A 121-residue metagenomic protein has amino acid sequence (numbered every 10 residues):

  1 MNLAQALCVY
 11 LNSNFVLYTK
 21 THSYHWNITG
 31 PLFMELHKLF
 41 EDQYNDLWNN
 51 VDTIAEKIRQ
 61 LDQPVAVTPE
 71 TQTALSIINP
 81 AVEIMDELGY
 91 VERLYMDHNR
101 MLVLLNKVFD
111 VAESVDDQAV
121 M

Functional and structural regions predicted by a protein language model:
M1-C8, N12, M34, K38-E41 (+2 more regions): Short, solvent-exposed segments of well-ordered alpha helices
M1-N2, L17-D42, P64, L104-V120: Helix-loop segments that flank and shape redox-cofactor active sites
L3, D52, E56, L75-M121: Acidic/histidine-rich alpha-helical segments that form the ligand environment of transition-metal centers
C8-F15, E41, N45-D52, E92 (+2 more regions): Generic structural signal for well-ordered, non-transmembrane alpha-helical segments in soluble/cytosolic regions
H25, T71-Q72: Short, small-residue-rich loop/turn micro-motifs
L32-T71: Conserved alpha-helical segments that form or flank metal/cofactor-binding pockets of metalloenzymes
